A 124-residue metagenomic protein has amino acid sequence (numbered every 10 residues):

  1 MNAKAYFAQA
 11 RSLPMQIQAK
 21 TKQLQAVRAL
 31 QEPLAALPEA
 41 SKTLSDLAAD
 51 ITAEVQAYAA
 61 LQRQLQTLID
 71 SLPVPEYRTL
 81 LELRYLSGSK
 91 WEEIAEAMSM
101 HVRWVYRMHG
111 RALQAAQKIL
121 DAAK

Functional and structural regions predicted by a protein language model:
M1-S71, E93, Q114, K118-K124: N-terminal interaction/assembly modules
A5, S89, R107: Short, well-structured alpha-helical interface segments that form or flank functional binding sites
L61-Q64, P75-Y77, M108: N-terminal positioning helix adjacent to the helix-turn-helix/winged-helix DNA-binding module
L72-S89: Short amphipathic alpha helix immediately N-terminal
S87-R103: Helix-turn-helix DNA-binding module
S99-I119: DNA-recognition helix of helix-turn-helix
